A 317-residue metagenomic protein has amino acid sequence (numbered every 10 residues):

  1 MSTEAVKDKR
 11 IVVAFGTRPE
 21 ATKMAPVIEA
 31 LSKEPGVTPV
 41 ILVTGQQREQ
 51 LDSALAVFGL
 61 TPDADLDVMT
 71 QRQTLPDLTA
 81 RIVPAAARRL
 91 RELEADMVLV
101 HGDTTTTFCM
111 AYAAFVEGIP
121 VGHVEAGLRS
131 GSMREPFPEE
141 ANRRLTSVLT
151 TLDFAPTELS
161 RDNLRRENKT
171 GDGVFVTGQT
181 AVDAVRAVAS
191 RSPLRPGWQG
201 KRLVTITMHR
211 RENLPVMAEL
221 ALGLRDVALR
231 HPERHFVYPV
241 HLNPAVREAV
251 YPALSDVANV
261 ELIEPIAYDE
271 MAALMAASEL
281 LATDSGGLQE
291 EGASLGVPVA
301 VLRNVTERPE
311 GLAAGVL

Functional and structural regions predicted by a protein language model:
V6, R89-D96, W198-Q199, A277: Glycine-rich phosphate-binding loop signature in dinucleotide/nucleotide-binding domains
R10-F15, E20-A30, A54, V68-N168: Active-site and donor-binding regions of nucleotide-sugar-utilizing enzymes
E34-V40, H231-F236: A generic structural motif
P35-R81, A85: Conserved nucleotide-sugar phosphate-binding/catalytic loop shared by glycosyltransferases and other
T44-E49, T146-P215: A nucleotide-sugar donor-handling region in carbohydrate enzymes
Q47-A54, Q73, R191-A277: Donor-nucleotide binding loops and adjacent catalytic segments primarily of GT-B fold Leloir glycosyltransferases
V100-H101, Y112, H123-A126, D153 (+1 more regions): A donor-sugar binding/catalytic signature common to diverse glycosyltransferases and related nucleotide-sugar
L312-L317: Acidic, glycine-centered active-site loop in nucleotide-sugar glycosyltransferases
